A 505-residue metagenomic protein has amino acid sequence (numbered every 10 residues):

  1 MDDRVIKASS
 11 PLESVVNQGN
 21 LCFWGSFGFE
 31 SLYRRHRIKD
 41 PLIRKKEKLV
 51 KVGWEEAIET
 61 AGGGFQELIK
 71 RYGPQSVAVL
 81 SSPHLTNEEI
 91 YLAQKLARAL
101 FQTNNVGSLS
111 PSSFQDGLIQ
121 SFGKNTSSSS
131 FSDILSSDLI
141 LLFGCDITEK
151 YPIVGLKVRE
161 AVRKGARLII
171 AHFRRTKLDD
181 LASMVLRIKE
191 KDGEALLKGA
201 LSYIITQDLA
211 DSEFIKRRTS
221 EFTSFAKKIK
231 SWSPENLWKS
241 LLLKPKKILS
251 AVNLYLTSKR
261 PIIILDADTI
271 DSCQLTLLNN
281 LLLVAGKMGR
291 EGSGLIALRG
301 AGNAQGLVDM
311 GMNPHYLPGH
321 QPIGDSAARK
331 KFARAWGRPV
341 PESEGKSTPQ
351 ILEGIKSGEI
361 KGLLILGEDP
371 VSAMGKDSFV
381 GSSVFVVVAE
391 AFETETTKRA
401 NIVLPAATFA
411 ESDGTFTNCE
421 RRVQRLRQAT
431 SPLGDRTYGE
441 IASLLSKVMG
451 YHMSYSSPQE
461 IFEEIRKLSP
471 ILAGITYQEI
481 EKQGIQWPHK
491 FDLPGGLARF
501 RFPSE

Functional and structural regions predicted by a protein language model:
M1-L209, R217-S231, K244, S250 (+2 more regions): N-terminal export/assembly segments and adjacent metallocofactor-ligating motifs of anaerobic energy-metabolism
K70-V77, S81, P111, I134 (+3 more regions): Domain-level signature for respiratory redox metalloenzymes
